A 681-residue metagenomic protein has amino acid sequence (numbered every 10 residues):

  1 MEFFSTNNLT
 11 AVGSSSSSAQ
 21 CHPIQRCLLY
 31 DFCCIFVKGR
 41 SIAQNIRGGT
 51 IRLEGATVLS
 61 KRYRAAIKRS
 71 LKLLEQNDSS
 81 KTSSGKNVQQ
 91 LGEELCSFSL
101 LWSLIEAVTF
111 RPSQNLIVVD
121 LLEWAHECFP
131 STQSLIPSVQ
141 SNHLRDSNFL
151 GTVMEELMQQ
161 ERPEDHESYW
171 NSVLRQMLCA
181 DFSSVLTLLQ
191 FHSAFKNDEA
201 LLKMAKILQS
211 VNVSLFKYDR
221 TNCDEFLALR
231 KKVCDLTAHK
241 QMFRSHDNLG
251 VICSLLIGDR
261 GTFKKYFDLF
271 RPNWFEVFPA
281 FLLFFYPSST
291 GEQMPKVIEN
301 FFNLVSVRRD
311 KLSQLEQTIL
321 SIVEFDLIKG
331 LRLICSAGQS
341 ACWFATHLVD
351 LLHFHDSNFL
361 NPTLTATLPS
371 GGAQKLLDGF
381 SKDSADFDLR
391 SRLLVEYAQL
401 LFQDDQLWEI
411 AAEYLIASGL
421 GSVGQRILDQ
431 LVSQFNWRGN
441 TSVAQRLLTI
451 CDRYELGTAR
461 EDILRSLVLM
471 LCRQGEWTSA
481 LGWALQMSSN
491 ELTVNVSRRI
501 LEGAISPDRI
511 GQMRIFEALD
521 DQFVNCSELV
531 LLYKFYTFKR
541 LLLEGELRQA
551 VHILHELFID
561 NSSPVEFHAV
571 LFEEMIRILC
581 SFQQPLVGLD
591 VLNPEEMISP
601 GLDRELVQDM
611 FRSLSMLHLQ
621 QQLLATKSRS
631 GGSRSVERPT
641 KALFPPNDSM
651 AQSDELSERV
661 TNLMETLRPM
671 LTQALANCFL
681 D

Functional and structural regions predicted by a protein language model:
M1-N7, V12-S15, A19-K61, I67 (+3 more regions): Long alpha-helical scaffold regions
M1-T132, P287-F344, D383-L407, L420: Long, acidic/serine-threonine-rich intrinsically disordered regions with weak helical/coil propensity that act as
T50, E54-T57, K61, A65 (+21 more regions): Short helix-adjacent coil turns
L100-E155, S340-P369, D429-A444, I505: Short, charge-rich, low-complexity alpha-helical interaction segments
E156-S214, L315-A337, V395-G419, Q430-L431 (+2 more regions): Extended amphipathic alpha-helical scaffold segments
W170, Q241, S245-L467, V570-L571: Extended alpha-helical solenoid scaffold regions that build the rod-like backbones of large eukaryotic assemblies
S184-L186, G330-L333, A345, N361 (+9 more regions): Solenoid-repeat scaffolds in large eukaryotic assemblies
H192-F216, L331-N358, G419-W437, S488-P507 (+1 more regions): Short, charge-rich amphipathic alpha-helical segments embedded in non-transmembrane helical bundles/solenoids
